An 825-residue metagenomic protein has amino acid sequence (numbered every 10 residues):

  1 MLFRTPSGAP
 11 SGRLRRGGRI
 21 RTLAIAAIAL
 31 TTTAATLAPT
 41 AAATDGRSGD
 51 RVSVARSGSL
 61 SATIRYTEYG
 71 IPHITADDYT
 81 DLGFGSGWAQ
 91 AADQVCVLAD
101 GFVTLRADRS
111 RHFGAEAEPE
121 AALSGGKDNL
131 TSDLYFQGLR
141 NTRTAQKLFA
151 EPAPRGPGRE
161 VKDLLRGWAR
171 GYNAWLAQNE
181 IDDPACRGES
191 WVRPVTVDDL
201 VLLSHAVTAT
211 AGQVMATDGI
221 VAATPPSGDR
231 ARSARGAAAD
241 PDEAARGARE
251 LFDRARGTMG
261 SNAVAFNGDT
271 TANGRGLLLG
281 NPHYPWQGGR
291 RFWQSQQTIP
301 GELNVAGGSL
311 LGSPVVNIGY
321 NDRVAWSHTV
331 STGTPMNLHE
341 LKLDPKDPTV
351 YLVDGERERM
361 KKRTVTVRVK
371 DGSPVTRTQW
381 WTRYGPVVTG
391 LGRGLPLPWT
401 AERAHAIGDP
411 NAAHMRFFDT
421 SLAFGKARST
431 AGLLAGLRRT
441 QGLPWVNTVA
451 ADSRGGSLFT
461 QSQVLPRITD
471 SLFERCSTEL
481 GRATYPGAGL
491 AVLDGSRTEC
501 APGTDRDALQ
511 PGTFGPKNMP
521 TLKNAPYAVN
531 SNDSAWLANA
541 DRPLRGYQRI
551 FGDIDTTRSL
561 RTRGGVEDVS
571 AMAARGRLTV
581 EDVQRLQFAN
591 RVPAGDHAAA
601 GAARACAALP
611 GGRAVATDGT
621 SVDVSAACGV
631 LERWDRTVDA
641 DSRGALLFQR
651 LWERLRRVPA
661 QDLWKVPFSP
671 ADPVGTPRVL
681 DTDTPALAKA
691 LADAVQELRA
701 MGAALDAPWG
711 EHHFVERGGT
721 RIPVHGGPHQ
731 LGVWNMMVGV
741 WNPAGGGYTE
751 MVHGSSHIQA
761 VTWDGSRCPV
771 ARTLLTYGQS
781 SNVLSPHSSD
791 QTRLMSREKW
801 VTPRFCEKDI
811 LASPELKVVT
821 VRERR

Functional and structural regions predicted by a protein language model:
M1-T44: Secretory targeting and sorting signals
G46-L277, P282-G288, I299-E302, A306-S309 (+2 more regions): Substrate-recognition/specificity elements adjacent to catalytic centers across diverse enzyme folds
T75-A99, W293, T382-P398, R403: Short, surface-exposed, low-complexity cationic segments
A76, T80-S132, S327-P374, G503-R558 (+2 more regions): Gly/Pro-rich active-site capping loops and adjacent beta-alpha segments that organize cofactor/substrate pockets
L200, D229-G236, F459, R467-E474 (+1 more regions): A terminal-accessory region detector
I299-P300, G307-L311, G319-V324, H328-G489 (+1 more regions): Glycine- and hydrophobic-rich flexible loops that cap the catalytic core of alpha/beta enzyme folds
L443-M572, V638, L651-L655, P667: Hydrophobic alpha-helical segments
N539-T617, E711-R825: Terminal end segments
